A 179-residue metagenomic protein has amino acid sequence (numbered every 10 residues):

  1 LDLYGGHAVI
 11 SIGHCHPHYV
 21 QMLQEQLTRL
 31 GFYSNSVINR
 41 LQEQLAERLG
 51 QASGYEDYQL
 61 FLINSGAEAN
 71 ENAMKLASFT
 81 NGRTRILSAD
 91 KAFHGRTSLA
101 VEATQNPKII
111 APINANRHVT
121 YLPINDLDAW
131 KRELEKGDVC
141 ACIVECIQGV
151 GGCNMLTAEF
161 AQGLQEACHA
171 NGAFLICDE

Functional and structural regions predicted by a protein language model:
L1, A89, V144, C177-E179: Active-site flanking residues adjacent to catalytic metal/cofactor-binding acidic residues
D2-R83: Glycine-rich loop-to-alpha-helix module at the N-terminal edge of alpha/beta enzyme cores
D2-Y4, A141-Q148: Short beta-strands and strand-loop turn motifs
I10-I12, G149-G152: Short, small-residue-enriched loops and turns at beta-alpha junctions that line or gate enzyme active sites
R29-F32, A115-N116, I147: Short glycine/proline- and acidic residue-enriched helix-loop micro-motifs that form flexible lids or anion-recognition
V37, G151-M155: Alpha-helix capping and helix-loop boundary segments enriched in small/acidic/polar residues
A46-A141, G151: PLP-dependent aspartate aminotransferase-fold enzymes
N154-E179: Catalytic PLP-binding core of fold-type I/II PLP enzymes
